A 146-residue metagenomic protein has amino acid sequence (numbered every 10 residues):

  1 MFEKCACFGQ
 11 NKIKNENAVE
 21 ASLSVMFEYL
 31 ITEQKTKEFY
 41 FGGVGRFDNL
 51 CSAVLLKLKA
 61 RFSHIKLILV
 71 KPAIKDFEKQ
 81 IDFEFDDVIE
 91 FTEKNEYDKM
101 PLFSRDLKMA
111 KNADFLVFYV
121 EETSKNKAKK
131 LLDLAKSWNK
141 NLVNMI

Functional and structural regions predicted by a protein language model:
M1-I146: Acidic/glycine-enriched connector segments
